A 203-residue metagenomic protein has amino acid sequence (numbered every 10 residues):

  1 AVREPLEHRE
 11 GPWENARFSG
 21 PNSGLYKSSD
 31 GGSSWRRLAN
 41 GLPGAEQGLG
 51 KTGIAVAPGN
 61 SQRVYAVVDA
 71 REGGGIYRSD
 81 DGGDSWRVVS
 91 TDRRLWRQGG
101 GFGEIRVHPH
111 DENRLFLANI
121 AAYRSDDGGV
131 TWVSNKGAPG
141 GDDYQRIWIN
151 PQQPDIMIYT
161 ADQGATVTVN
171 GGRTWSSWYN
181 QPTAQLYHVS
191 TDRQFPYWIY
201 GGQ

Functional and structural regions predicted by a protein language model:
A1-Q203: Beta-propeller blade termini and top-face loops
